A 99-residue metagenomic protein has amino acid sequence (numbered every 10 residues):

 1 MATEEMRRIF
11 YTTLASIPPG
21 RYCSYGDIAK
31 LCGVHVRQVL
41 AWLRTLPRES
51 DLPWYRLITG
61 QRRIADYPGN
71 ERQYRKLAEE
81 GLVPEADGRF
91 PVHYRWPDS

Functional and structural regions predicted by a protein language model:
M1-S99: Nucleic acid-binding interface residues in structured DNA/RNA-binding domains, emphasizing the DNA-engaging scaffolds
